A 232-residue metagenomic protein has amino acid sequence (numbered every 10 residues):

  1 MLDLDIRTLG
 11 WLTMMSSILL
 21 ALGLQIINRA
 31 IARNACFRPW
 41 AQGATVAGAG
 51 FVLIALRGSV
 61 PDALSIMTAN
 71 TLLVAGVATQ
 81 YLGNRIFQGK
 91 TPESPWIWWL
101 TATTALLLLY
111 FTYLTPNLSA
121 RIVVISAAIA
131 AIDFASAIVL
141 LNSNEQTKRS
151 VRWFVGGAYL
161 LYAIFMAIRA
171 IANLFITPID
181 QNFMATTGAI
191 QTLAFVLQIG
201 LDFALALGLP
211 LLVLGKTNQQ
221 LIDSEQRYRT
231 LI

Functional and structural regions predicted by a protein language model:
M1-L19: Hydrophobic transmembrane alpha-helical segments in integral membrane proteins
D3, A32, F154, Q220-L221: Alpha-helical protein-protein interaction elements
I6-L9, C36, W40: Hydrophobic alpha-helix/TM-entry signal in multi-pass membrane transporters
I18-R38, V46-T192, V196-V213: Juxtamembrane segments at transmembrane-helix boundaries in multi-pass signal-transduction membrane proteins
L207, L214-T217, L221-Y228: Heptad-repeat alpha-helical coiled-coil signal-transmission segments
